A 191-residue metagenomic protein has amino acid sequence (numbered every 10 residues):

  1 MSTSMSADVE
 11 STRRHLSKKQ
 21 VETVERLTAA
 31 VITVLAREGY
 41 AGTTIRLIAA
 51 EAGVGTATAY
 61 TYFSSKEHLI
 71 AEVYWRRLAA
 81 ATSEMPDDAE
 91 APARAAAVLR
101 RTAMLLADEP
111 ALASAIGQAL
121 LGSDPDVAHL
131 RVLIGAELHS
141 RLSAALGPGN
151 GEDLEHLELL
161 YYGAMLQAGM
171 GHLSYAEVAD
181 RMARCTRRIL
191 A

Functional and structural regions predicted by a protein language model:
M1-E38, I45-E51, E67-H68: Basic, helix-initiating cap at the start of DNA-binding domains
G39-Y40, Y60: Short amphipathic helical patch at the helix-1/turn junction of helix-turn-helix
G53-F63: Short hydrophobic/aromatic patch on the recognition helix
F63, I70-R77, L130: Alpha-helical DNA-contacting segments of helix-turn-helix folds
E72, S83-A111: Hydrophobic alpha-helical connector segments
M104-A144, L166, H172: Short secondary-structure transition hinges
S123-L159, E177-R187: Amphipathic alpha-helical packing segments from all-alpha helical-bundle domains
E158-A176, R187-A191: Amphipathic C-terminal alpha-helical segment
